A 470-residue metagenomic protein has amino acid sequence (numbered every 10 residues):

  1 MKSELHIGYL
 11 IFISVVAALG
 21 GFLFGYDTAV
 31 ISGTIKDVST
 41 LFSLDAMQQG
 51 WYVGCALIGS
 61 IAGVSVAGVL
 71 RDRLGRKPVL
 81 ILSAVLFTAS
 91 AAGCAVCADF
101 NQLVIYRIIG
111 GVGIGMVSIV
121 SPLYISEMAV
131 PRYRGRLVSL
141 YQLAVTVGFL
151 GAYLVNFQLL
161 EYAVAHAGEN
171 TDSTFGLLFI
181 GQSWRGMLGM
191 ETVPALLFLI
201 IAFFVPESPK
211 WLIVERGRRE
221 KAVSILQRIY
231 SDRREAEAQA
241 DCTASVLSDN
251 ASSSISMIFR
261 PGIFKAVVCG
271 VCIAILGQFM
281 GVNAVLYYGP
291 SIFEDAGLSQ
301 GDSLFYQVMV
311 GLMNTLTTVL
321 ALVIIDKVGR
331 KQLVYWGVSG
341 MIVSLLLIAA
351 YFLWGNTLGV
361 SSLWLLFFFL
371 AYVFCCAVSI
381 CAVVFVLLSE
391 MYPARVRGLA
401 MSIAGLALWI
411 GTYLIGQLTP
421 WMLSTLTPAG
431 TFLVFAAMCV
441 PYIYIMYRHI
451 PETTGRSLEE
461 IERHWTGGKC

Functional and structural regions predicted by a protein language model:
M1-R218, I225, S248-C470: Alpha-helical transmembrane bundle of multi-pass membrane proteins
R219, Q227-D232: TPR/TPR-like (Sel1-like) alpha-helical repeat modules
K221-A222, C242: N-terminal juxtamembrane cytosolic/stromal segments of multi-pass membrane proteins
R233-L247: Short, well-structured alpha-helical segments
